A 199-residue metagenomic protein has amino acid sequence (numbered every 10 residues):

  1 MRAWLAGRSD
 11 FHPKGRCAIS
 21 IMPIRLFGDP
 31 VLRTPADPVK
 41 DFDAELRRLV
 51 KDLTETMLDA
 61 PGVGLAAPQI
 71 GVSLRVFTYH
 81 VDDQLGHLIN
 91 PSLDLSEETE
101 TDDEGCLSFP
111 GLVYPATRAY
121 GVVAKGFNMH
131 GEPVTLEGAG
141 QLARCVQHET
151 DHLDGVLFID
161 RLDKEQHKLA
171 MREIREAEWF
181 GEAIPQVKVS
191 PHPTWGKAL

Functional and structural regions predicted by a protein language model:
R2-L199: Positively charged
